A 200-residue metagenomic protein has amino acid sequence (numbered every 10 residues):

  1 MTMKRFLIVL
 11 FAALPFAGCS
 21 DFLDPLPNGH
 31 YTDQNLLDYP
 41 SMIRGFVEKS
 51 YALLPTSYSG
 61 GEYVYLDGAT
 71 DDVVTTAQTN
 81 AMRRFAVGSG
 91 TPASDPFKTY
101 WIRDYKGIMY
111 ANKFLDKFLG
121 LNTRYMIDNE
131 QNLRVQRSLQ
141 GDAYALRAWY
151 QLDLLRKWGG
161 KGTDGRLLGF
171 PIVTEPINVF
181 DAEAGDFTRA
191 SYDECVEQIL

Functional and structural regions predicted by a protein language model:
M1-G29: Bacterial Sec-dependent N-terminal signal peptides
C19-T70: Membrane-proximal, proline-rich intrinsically disordered regions
P27, G61-Y63, L154-R166: Short, solvent-exposed loop/turn and secondary-structure capping segments
G29-T32, I127-N132, E175-N178: Short linear capping/connector segments at secondary-structure termini
A52, N80-G160, E183-E197: Conserved, well-structured interaction surfaces
L66-Q78, M109-Y110: Conserved oxyanion/phosphate-binding beta-strand-loop segments in alpha/beta enzyme cores
G162-N178: Short, flexible, mixed-charge acidic loops at enzyme active sites
